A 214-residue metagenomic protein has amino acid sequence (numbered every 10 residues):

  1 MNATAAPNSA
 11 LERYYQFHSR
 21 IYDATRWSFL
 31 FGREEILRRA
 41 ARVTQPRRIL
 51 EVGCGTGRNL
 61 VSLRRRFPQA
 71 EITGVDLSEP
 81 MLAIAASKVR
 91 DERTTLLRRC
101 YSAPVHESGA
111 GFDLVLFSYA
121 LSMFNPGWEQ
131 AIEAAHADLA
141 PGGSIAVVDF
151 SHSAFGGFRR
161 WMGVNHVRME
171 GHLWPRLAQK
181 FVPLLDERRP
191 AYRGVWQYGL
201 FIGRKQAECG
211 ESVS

Functional and structural regions predicted by a protein language model:
M1-V43, R58, S62, R159-G163: Conserved class I S-adenosyl-L-methionine
L50-V52, T56-A103: Class I SAM-dependent methyltransferase SAM/SAH-binding core
V105-V115: A short acidic, Gly/Pro-enriched loop at the edge of an enzyme's catalytic core that lines a small-molecule cofactor
L114-G127: A short SAM/SAH-binding and catalytic strip from SAM-dependent methyltransferases
E129-P141: A short glycine-rich, Lys/Arg-flanked "PGG" loop and its adjoining helix->strand segment in the class I
G142-F150: Conserved beta-strand signature within the Rossmann-like core of class I S-adenosyl-L-methionine
H166-F181: Short alpha-helix
V182, R188-S214: Core SAM-dependent methyltransferase catalytic element
